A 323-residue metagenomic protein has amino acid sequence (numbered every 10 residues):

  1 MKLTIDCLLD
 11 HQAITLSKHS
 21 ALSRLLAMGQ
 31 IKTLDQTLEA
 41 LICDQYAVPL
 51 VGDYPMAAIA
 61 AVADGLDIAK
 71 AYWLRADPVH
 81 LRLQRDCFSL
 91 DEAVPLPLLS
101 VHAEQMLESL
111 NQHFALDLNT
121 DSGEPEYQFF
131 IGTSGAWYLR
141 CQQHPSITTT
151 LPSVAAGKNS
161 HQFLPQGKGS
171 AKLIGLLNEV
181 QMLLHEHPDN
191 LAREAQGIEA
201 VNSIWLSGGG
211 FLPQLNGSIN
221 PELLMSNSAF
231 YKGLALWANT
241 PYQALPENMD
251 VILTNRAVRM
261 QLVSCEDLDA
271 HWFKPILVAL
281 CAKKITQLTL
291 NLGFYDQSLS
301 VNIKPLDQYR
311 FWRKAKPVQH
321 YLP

Functional and structural regions predicted by a protein language model:
M1-A21, Q319-L322: Short, extreme N-terminal leader segments that mark the start of a protein/domain
S17-A103, S109: An N-terminal, globular interaction/scaffold subdomain
A27-L34, A115-E124, P241-Y242, L277-T289: Structural alpha-beta junctions
D67, R85-E179: A contiguous, mid-domain pocket- or channel-lining segment that forms the substrate-recognition surface
E126-Q128, L191-A195, T286-L290: Flexible, glycine/charged-enriched surface loops at secondary-structure junctions
S134, Q143-S146, T150-A156, S160-H271: A contiguous, surface-oriented mixed alpha/beta subdomain in the mid-to-C-terminal portion of proteins that forms
L139-Q142, L206-F211, Y295-V301: Short, conserved secondary-structure transition motifs
M249, T254-V258, L262-P323: C-terminal regions of proteins
